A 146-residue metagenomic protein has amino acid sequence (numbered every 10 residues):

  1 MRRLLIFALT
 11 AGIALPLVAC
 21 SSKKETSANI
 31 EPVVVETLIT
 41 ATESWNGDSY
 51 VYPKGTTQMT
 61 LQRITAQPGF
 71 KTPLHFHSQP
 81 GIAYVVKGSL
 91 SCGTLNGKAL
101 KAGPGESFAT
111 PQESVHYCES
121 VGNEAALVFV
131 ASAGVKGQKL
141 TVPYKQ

Functional and structural regions predicted by a protein language model:
R2-T10: Sec-dependent signal peptide recognition, specifically the positively charged N-region followed immediately by
L4-L5, L17-T60, A109, P143-Q146: A short, N-terminal "cap"/entry segment at the start of jelly-roll beta-barrel domains of the cupin/DSBH fold
L9, I13-L17: Hydrophobic core
P53-T57, G69-I82: A short beta-loop-beta micro-motif enriched in histidine and acidic residues
A66, N96-E113: Short acidic-glycine-tyrosine-enriched beta hairpin
K71-P73, S91, E106-F108, Q112-E119: Histidine-centered metal-chelating micro-motifs
H77-N96: Glycine- and acidic-residue-biased ligand/ion/polar-headgroup-sensing regions
Q112-K139: Ligand-binding loop in jelly-roll beta-barrel domains
